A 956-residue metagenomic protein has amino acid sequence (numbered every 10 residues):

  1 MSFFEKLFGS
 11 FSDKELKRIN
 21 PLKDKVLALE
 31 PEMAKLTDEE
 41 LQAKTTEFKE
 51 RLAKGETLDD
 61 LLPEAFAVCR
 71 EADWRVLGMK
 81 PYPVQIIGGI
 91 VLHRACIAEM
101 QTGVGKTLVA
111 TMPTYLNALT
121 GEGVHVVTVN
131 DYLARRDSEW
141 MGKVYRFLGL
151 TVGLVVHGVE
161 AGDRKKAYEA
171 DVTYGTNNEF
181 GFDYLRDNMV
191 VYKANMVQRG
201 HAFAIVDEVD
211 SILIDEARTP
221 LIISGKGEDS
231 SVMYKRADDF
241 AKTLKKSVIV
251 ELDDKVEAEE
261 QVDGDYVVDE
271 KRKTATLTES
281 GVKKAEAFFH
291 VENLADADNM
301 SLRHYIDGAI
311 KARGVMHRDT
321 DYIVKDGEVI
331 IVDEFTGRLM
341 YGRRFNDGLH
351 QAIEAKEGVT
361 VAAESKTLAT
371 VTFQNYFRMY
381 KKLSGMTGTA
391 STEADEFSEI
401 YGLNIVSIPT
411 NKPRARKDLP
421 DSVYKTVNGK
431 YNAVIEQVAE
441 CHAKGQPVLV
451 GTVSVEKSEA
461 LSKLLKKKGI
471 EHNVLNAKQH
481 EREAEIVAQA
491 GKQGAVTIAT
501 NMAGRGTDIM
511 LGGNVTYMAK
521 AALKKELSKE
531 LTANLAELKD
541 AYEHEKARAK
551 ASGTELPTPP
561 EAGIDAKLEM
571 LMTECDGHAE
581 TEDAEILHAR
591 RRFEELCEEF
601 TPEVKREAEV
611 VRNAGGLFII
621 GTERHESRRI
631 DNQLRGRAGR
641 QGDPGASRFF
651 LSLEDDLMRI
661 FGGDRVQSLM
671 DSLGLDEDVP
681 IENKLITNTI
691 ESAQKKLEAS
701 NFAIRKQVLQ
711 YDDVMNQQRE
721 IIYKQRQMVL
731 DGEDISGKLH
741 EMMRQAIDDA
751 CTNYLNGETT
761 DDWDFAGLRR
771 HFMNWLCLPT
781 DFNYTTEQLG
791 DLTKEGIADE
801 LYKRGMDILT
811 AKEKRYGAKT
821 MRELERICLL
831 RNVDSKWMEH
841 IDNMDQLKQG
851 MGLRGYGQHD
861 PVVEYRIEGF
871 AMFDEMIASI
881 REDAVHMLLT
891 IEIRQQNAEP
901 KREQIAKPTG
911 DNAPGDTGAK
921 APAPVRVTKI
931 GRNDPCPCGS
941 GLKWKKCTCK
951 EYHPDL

Functional and structural regions predicted by a protein language model:
M1-S652, D656-L669, K724, E741 (+1 more regions): Conserved P-loop NTPase motor core
T219, V448, R505, W837 (+2 more regions): Glycine-centered loop/turn positions within well-structured domains that cap or flank conserved ligand/cofactor-binding
Y322-I330, T336-R344, H578, V611-I620 (+7 more regions): Extended, charged helical/alpha-beta scaffold domains that provide interaction surfaces
G445-S458, D731-G732, T759, T786-G790 (+1 more regions): Short, Lys/Glu-rich amphipathic helical modules
V450, I498, W837, F873 (+2 more regions): Hydrophobic, well-ordered secondary-structure elements that form the walls of internal hydrophobic environments
T532, E537-E585, I893-K946, K950-L956: Acidic, low-complexity intrinsically disordered tails
